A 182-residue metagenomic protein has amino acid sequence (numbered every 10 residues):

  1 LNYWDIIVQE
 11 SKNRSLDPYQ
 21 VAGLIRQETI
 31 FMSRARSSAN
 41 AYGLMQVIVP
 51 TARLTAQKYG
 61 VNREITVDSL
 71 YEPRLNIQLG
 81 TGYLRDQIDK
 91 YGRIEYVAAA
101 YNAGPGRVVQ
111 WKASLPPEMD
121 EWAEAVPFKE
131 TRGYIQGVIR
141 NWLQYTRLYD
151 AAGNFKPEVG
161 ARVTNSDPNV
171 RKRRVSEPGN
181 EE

Functional and structural regions predicted by a protein language model:
L1-E182: Catalytic glycan-binding domains that act on GlcNAc-containing polysaccharides
